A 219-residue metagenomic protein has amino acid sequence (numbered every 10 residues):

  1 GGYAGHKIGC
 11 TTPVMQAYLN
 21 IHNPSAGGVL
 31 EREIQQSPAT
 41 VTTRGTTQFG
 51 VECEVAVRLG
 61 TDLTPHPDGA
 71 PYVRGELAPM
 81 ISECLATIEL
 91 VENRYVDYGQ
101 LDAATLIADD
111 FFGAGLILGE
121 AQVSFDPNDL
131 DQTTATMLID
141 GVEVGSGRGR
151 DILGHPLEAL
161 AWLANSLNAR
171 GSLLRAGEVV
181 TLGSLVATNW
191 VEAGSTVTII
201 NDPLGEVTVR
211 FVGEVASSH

Functional and structural regions predicted by a protein language model:
G1-H155, A161, T196, L204-G213: Catalytic-core "active-site belt" of small-molecule-metabolizing enzymes, emphasizing His/Asp/Glu-rich regions
N165-L167, L182-S184: Short alpha-helix capping/helix-loop boundary micro-motifs
A169, A176: Catalytic phosphate-donor-binding core of small-molecule kinases
V186-N189, P203-E206: Short, charged beta-turn/beta-strand-edge "cap" motif at the junction between a beta-strand and an adjacent loop
V215-H219: Non-transmembrane, aqueous-exposed alpha-helical and coiled segments at domain scale
